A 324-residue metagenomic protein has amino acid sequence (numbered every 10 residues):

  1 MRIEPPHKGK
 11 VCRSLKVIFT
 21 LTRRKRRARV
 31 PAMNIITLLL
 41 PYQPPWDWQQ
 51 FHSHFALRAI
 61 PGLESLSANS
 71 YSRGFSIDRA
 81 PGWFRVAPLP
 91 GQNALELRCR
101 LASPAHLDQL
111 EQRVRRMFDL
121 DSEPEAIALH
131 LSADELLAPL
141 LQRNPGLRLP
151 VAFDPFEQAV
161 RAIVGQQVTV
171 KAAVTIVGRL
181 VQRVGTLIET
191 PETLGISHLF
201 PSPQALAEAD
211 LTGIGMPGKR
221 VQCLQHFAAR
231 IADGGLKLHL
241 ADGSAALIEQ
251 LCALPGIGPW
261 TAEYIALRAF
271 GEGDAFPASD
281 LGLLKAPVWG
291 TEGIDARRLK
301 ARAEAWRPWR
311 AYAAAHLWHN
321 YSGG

Functional and structural regions predicted by a protein language model:
P6, K16-I18: Intrinsic low-complexity, disordered N-terminal segments enriched in polar/charged/small residues
I18-T20, R29: Short, positively charged and aromatic/hydrophobic N-terminal segments
A32-G324: HhH-family (HhH-GPD) DNA N-glycosylase catalytic core used in base-excision repair
